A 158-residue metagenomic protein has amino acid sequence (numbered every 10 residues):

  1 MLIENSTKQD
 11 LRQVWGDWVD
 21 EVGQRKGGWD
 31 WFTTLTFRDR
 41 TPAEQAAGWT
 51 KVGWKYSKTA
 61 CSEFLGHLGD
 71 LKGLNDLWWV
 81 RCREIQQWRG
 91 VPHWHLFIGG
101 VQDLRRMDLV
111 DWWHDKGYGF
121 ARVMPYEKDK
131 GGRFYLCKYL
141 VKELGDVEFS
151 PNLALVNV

Functional and structural regions predicted by a protein language model:
M1-P92, G99-V158: Positively charged, glycine-rich low-complexity segments
